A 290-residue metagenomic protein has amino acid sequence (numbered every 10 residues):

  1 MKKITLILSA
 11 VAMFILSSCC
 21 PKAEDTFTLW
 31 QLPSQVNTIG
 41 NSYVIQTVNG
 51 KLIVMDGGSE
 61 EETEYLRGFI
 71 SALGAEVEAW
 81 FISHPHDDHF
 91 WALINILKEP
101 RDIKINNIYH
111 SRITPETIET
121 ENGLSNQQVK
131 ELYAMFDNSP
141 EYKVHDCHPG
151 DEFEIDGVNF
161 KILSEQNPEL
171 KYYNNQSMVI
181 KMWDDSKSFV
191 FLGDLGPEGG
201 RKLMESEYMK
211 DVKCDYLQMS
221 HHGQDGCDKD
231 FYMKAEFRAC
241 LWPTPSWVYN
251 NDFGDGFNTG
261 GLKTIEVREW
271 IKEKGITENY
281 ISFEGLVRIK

Functional and structural regions predicted by a protein language model:
M1-I4: Positively charged n-region of N-terminal signal peptides that target proteins for export
S9-F14: Hydrophobic helical h-region of N-terminal Sec-dependent signal peptides in bacterial secretory/periplasmic proteins
L16-S18: C-terminal motif of bacterial Sec signal peptides marking the signal peptidase cleavage site
C20-A75, P140-K213, L286-K290: Core dinuclear metal-dependent hydrolase active-site scaffold
Q31, M55-S59, A79-S83, H110 (+4 more regions): Second-shell loop/turn segments in exported
T38-I39, E60-E62, P85-W91, T114-I118 (+4 more regions): Active-site environment of divalent metal-dependent phosphoester hydrolases
V48-I53, E60-S111, S206-Q224, E236-L241: Active-site metal-binding motif and surrounding structural segment of the metallo-beta-lactamase
N107, I113-N174, A239, T244-K290: Binuclear metal-ion centers of metallo-dependent hydrolases, dominated by the metallo-beta-lactamase
